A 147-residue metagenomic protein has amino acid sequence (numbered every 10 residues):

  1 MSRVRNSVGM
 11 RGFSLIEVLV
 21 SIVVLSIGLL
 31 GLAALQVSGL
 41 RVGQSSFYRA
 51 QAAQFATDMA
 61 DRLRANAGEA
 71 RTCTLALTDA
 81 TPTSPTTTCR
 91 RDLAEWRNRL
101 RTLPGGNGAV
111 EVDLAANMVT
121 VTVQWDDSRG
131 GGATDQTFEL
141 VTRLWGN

Functional and structural regions predicted by a protein language model:
M1-F13: N-terminal leader/signal peptides at the extreme start of proteins
R11-V24: N-terminal signal-anchor/signal peptide hydrophobic helix marking the start of the first transmembrane segment
G12-S14, A34-L35, A70-L75: Short amphipathic alpha-helical segments, especially helix-boundary/capping motifs
S14, S38, Q51: Active-site phosphate/pyrophosphate-handling residues
V24-G43: C-terminal juxtamembrane segment of a hydrophobic transmembrane alpha-helix
R41, S45-N147: Flexible, low-complexity segments enriched in proline/glycine/serine and punctuated by aromatic residues
